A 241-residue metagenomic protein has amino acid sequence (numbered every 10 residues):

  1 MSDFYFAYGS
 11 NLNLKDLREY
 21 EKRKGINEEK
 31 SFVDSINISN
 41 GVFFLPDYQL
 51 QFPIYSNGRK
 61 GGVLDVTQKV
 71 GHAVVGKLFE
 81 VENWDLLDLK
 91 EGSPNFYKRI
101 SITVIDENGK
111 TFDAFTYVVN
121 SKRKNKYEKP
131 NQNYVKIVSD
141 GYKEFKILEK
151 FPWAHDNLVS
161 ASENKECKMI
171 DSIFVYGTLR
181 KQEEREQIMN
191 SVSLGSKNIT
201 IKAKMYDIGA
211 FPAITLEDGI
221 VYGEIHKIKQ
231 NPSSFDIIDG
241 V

Functional and structural regions predicted by a protein language model:
S2-V241: Glycine-aromatic micro-motifs
